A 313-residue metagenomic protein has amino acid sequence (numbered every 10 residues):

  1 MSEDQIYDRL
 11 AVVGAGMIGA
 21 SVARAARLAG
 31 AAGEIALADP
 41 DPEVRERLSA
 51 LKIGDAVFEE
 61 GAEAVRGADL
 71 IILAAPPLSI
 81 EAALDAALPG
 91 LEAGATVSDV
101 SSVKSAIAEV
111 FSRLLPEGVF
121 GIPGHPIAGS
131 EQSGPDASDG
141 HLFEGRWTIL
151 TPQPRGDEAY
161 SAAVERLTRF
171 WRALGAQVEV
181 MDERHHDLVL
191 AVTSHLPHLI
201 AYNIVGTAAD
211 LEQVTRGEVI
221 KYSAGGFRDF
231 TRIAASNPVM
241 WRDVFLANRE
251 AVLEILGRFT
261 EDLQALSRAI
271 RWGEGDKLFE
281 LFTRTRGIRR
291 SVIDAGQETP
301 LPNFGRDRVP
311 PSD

Functional and structural regions predicted by a protein language model:
M1-R66: NAD(P)+-binding Rossmann beta1-loop-alpha1 motif at the extreme N-terminus of oxidoreductases
E43-V44, S79, K104-I107: Conserved short alpha-helix immediately C-terminal to the canonical SAM/SAH-binding motif I of Rossmann-like
G61-L91, A95-S98: Rossmann-like NAD(P)-binding element
A83-A137: Rossmann-like NAD(P)(H) cofactor-binding subdomain of soluble oxidoreductases
L142-R232: Internal alpha-helical scaffold of NAD(P)-dependent oxidoreductase catalytic cores
R216-T285: Interdomain hinge/lid region at the active-site interface of Rossmann-like NAD(P)-dependent oxidoreductases
E261-Q264, R268-A269, D276-D313: Long, low-complexity C-terminal extensions of enzymes
